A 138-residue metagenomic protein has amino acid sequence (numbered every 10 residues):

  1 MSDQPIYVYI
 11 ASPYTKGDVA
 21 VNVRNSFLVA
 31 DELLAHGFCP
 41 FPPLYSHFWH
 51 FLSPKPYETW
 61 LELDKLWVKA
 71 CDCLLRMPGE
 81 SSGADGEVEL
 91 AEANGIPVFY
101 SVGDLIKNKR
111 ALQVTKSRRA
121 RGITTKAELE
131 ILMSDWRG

Functional and structural regions predicted by a protein language model:
M1-G138: Conserved catalytic or regulatory cores that recognize and/or transform ribose-phosphate-containing ligands
